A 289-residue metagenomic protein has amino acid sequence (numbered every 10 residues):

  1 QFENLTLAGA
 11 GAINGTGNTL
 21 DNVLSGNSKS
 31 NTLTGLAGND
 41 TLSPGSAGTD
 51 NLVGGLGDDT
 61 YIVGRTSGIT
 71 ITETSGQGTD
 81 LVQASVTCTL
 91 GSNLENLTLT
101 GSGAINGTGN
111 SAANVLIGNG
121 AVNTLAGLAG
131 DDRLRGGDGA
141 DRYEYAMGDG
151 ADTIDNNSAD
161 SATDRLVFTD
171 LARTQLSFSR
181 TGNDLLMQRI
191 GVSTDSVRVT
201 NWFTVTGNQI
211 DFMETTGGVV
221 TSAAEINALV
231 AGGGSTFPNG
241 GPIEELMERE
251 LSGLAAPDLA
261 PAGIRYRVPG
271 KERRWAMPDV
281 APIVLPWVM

Functional and structural regions predicted by a protein language model:
G9, G101: Short loop/edge segments at beta-strand edges and connector loops that shape dinucleotide/nucleotide cofactor-binding
A12, G38, C88, N93 (+6 more regions): Short intrinsically disordered, low-complexity segments
I13-T16, D21-T89, A104-T108, A113-N183 (+2 more regions): Acidic, glycine-rich calcium-binding repeat modules characteristic of RTX/beta-roll and related beta-solenoid repeat
L186-M289: Low-complexity acidic/polar repeat-biased segments
